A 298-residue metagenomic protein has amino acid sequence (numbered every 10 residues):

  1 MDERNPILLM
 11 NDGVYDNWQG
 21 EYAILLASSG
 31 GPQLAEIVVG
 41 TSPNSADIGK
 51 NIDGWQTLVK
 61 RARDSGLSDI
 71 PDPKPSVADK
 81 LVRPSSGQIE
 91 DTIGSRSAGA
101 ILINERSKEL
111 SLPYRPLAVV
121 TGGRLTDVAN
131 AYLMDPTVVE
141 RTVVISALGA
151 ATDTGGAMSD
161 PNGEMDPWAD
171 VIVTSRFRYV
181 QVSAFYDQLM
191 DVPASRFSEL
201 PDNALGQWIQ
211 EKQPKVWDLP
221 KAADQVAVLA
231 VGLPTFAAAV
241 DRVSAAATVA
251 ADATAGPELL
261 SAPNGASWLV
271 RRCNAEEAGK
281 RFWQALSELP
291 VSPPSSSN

Functional and structural regions predicted by a protein language model:
M1-N298: N-terminal acidic, glycine/proline-rich low-complexity segments
